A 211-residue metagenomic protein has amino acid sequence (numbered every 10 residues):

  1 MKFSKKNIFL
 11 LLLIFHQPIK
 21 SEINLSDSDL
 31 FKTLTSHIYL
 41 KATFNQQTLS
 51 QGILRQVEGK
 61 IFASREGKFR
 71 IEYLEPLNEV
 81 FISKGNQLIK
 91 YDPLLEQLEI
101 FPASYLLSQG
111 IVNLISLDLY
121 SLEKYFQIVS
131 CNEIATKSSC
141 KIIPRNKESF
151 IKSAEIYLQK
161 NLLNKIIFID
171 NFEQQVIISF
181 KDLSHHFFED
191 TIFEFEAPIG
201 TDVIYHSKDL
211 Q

Functional and structural regions predicted by a protein language model:
S4-L10: Sec-dependent signal peptide recognition, specifically the positively charged N-region followed immediately by
I23-T48, L54, Y91-K152, D209: Flexible, processing/modification-adjacent segments and terminal tails in exported/periplasmic/extracellular proteins
Y39-Q51, K60-F62, K68-E72: N-terminal secretory signal peptides
A42-F44, F69-Y73, L88-Y91, I142 (+1 more regions): Short hydrophobic/aromatic-rich beta-strand segments that constitute the beta-sheet cores of beta-sandwich/beta-barrel
K60-G110, E173-I177: An acidic-aromatic
L119, E123-Q127, N132-S207: Gly/Pro-enriched, hydrophobic low-complexity segments that function as extracytoplasmic propeptides/linkers
